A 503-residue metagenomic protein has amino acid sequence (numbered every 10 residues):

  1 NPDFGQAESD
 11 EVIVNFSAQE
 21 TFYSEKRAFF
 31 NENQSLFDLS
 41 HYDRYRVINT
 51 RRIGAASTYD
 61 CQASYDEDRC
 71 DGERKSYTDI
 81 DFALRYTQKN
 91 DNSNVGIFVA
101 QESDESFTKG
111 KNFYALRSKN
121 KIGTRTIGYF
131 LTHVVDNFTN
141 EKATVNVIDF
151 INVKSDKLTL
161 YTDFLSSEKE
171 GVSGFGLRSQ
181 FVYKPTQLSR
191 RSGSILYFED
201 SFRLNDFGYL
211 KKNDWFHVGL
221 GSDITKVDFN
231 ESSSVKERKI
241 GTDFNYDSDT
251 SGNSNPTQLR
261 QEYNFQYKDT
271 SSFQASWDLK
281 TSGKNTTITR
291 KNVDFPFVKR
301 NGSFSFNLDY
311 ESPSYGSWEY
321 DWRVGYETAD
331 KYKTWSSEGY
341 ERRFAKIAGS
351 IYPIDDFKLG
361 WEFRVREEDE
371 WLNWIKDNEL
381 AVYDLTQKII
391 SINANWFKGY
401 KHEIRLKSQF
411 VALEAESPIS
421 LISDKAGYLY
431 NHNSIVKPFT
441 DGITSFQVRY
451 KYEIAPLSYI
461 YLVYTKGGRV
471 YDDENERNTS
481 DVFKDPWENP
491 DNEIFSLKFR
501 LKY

Functional and structural regions predicted by a protein language model:
N1-N245, D278-N285, R300-F306, G325: Outer-membrane beta-barrel channel domains
D79-D81, T159, D163-Y503: Exposed, low-structure sequence patches enriched in small/polar residues
